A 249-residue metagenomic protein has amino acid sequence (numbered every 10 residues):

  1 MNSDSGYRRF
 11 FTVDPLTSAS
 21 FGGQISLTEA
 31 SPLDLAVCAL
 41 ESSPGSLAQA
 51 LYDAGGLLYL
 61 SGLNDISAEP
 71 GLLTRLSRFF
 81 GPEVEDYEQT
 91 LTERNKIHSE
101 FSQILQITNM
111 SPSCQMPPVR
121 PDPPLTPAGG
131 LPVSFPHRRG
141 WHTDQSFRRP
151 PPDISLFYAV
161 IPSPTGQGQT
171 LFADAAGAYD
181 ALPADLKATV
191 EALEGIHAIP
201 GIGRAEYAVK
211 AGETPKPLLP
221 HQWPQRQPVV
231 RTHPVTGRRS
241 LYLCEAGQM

Functional and structural regions predicted by a protein language model:
N2-D53, Y59-M249: Fe(II)/2-oxoglutarate oxygenase catalytic core
